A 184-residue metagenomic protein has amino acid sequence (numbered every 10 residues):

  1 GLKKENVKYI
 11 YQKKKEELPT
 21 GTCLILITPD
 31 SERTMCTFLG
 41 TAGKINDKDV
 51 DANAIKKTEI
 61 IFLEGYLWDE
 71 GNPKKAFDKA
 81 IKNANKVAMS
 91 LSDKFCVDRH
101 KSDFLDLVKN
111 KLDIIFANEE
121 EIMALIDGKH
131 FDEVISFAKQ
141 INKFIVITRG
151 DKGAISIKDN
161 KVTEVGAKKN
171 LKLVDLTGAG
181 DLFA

Functional and structural regions predicted by a protein language model:
G1-L63: Conserved N-terminal subdomain of the carbohydrate kinase-like
L2-K4, I27-D30, F104-V108, D132-I135 (+1 more regions): Short, hinge-like loop/turn segments at secondary-structure boundaries
T28, S90, E121, D175 (+1 more regions): Acidic active-site catalytic centers that drive phospho-/nucleotidyl reactions and related ester hydrolyses
L39-A42, S92-D93, E121, K168-L171: Short, acidic/turn-prone active-site loops that include or flank metal/cofactor- and phosphate-binding residues
N53-K56, N110, Q140: Structured loop/turn residues at beta-strand edges in well-structured enzyme cores
I60-I135, K143, K152-A154: Conserved beta-alpha-beta core of the PfkB/ribokinase-like small-molecule kinase fold
S102, H130-A184: Conserved phosphate-binding/catalytic region of the ribokinase-like
